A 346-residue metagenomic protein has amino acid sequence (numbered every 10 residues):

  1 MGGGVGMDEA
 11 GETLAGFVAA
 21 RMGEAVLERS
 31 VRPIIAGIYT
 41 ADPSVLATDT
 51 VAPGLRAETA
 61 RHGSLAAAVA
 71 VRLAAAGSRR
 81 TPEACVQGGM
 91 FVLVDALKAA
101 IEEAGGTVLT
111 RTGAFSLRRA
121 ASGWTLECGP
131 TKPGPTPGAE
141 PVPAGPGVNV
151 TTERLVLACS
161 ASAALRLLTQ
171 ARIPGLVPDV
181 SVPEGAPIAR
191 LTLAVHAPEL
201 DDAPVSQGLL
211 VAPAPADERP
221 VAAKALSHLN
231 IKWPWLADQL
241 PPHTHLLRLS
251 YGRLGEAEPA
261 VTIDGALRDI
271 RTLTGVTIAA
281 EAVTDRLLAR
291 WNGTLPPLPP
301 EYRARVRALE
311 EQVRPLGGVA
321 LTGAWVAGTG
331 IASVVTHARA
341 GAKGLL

Functional and structural regions predicted by a protein language model:
G2-F115: Active-site/ligand-binding neighborhood in enzyme catalytic cores
M22-V31, L176-S181, V276-D285: Short, surface-exposed acidic
M90, V94, A164, P259-L267: Generic alpha-helical secondary structure
I101-T107, A121, P315-G318: A short helix-to-beta-strand connector/capping loop
V108-T110, L157, L321: A structural signal for the hydrophobic beta-strands that form the central parallel beta-sheet of Rossmann-like
F115-K132, T136-A260: Mid-domain catalytic core of redox enzymes that form a hydrophobic substrate pocket/lid adjacent to a catalytic redox
L226-L346: Conserved flavin/dinucleotide-binding core of flavoenzymes
